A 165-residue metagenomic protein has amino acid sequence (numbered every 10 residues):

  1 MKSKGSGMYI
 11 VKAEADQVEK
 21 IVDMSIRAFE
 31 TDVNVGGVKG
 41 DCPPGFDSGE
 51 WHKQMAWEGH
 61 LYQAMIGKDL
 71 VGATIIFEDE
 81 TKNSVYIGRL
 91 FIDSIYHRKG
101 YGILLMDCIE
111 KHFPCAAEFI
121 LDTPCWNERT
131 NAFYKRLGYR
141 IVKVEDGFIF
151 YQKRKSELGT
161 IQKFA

Functional and structural regions predicted by a protein language model:
K2-S3, V144-A165: Terminal substrate-recognition subdomain of acyl/acetyltransferases
Y9-D23: A short beta-loop-alpha structural element at the N-terminal edge of CoA-dependent acyl/N-acetyltransferase catalytic
I26-W51: Conserved GNAT-fold acetyl-CoA-binding loop/helix
G49-Q63: A short helix-loop-beta-strand connector motif used in the catalytic cores of GNAT acetyltransferases and, in some
Q63, D69-E78, S84-Y86, F91: Conserved beta-strand in the GNAT
I92, R98-K111, A132, R136: Conserved acetyl-CoA-binding loop-helix of GNAT-fold acetyltransferases
M106, F113-C125: Conserved GNAT acetyl-CoA-binding A-motif
I120-C125, R129-N131, K135-K153: Conserved catalytic-core motifs of GNAT/GCN5-like acyltransferases
